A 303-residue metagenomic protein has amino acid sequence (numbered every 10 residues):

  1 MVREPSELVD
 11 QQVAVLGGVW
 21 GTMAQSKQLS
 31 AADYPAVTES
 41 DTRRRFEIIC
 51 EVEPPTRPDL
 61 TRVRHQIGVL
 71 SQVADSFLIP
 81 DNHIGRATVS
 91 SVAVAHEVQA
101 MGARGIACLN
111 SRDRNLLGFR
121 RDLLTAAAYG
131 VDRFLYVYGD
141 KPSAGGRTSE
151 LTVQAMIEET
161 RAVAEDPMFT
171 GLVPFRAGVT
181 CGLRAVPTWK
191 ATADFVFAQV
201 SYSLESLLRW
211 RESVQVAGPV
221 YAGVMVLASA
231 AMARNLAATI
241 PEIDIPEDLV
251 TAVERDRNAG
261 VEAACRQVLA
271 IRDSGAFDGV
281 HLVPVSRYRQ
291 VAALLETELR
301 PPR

Functional and structural regions predicted by a protein language model:
E4, L8-E53, R57, P167-T170: N-terminal amphipathic alpha-helix/helix-capping segment at the start of soluble metabolic enzymes
S26-T38, P54, T148-L183, S213-Q267 (+2 more regions): Active-site pocket-lining/capping segments in soluble small-molecule metabolic enzymes
D33-A36, T61-V69, G85-A103: Glycine-rich, positively charged N-terminal anion/phosphate-binding segment
I48-V52, F77-I79, G105-L109, F134-Y136 (+4 more regions): Hydrophobic faces of well-ordered beta-strands that scaffold small-molecule active sites in alpha/beta enzyme cores
V52-T56, D81-G85, S111-D113, Y138-P142 (+4 more regions): Active-site-proximal loop/turn and secondary-structure-junction residues that shape catalytic pockets, frequently
R57-V69, S91, L116-L123, R184-K190 (+1 more regions): Short, acidic/polar
L60, G85-E97, N115-R121, K141-V163 (+2 more regions): Active-site-adjacent beta->alpha loops and helix N-cap segments on the catalytic face of soluble alpha/beta enzymes
I67-P80, T192: Catalytic domains of carbohydrate-active enzymes, especially glycoside hydrolases
